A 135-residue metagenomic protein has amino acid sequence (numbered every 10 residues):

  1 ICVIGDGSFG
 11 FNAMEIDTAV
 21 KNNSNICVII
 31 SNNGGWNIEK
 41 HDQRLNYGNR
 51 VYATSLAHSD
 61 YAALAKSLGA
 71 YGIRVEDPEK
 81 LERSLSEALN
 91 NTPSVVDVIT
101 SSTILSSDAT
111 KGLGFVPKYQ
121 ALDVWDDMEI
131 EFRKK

Functional and structural regions predicted by a protein language model:
I1-K135: Thiamine diphosphate
